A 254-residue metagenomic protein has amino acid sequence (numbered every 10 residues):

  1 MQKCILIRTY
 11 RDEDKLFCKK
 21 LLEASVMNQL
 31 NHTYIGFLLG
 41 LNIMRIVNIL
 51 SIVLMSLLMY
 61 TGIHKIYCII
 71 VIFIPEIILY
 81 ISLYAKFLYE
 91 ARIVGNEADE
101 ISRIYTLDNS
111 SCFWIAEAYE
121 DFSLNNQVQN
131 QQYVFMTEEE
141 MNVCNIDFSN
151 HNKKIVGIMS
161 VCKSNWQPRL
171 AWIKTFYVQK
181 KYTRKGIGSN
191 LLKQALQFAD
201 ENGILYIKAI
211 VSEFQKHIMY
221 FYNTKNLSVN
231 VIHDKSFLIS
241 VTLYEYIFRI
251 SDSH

Functional and structural regions predicted by a protein language model:
L6-F17, T33, I70-F73: A short beta-loop-alpha structural element at the N-terminal edge of CoA-dependent acyl/N-acetyltransferase catalytic
T9, L21-G36, P75-I93: Helix-loop element at the rim of GNAT/NAT acetyltransferase active sites that forms part of the acceptor-substrate
H32-T61, S82, Y89-F113, E117-V143: Active-site rim helix/loop that mediates acceptor-substrate recognition in acyltransferases
F148, K153, M159-P168: A conserved beta-strand-loop-helix scaffold within acyl/acetyltransferase catalytic domains
C162, R169-K180: Conserved acetyl-CoA binding element of GNAT-fold acetyltransferases
L170-A171, A199-S212: Conserved GNAT acetyl-CoA-binding A-motif
V178-K180, R184-Q197, T224: Conserved acetyl-CoA-binding loop-helix of GNAT-fold acetyltransferases
S189, E213-I232, S236, L243: Conserved active-site alpha-helix within GNAT-family acetyltransferase domains
